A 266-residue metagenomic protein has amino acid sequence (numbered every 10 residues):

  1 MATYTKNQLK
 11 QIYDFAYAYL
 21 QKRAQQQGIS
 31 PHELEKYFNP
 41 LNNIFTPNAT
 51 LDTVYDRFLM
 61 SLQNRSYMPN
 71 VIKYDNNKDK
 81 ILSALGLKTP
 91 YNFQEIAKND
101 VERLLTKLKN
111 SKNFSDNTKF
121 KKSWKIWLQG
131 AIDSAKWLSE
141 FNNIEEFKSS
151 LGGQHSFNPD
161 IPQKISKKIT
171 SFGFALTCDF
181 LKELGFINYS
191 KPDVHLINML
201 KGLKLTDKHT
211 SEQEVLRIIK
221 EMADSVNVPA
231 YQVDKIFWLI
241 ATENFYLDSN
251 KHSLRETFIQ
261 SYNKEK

Functional and structural regions predicted by a protein language model:
M1-D52, I126-A135, N143-K266: C-terminal accessory module of base-excision DNA glycosylases/AP lyases that mediates lesion recognition and DNA
M1-S123: Structure-specific DNA junction-binding interface
L59-Y67, L82, A131-S139, K220 (+1 more regions): Short, amphipathic alpha-helical segments that act as regulatory/interfacial helices in nucleotide-processing proteins
